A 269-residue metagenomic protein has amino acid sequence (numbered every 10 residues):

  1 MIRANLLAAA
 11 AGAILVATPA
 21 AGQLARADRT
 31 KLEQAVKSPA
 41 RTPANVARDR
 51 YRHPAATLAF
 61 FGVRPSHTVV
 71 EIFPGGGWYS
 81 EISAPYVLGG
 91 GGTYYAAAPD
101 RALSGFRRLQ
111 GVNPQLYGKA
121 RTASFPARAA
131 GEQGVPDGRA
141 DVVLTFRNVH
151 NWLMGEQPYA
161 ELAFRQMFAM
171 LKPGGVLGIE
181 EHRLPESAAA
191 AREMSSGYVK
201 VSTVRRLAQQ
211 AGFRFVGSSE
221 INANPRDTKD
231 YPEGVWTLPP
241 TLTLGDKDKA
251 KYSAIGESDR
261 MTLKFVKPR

Functional and structural regions predicted by a protein language model:
L32-F60, R64-P65: Class I SAM-dependent methyltransferase Rossmann-like catalytic core, especially the SAM/SAH-binding loop
R64-G75: Conserved class I S-adenosyl-L-methionine
L88, Y159-P173: A short glycine-rich, Lys/Arg-flanked "PGG" loop and its adjoining helix->strand segment in the class I
E132-V143: A short acidic, Gly/Pro-enriched loop at the edge of an enzyme's catalytic core that lines a small-molecule cofactor
L144-N148: A conserved beta-strand element that flanks and buttresses the S-adenosyl-L-methionine
G174-H182: Conserved beta-strand signature within the Rossmann-like core of class I S-adenosyl-L-methionine
A190-S218: Conserved Class I S-adenosyl-L-methionine
D248-R269: C-terminal lobe and adjacent flexible extensions of AdoMet/dcAdoMet transferase-like proteins
